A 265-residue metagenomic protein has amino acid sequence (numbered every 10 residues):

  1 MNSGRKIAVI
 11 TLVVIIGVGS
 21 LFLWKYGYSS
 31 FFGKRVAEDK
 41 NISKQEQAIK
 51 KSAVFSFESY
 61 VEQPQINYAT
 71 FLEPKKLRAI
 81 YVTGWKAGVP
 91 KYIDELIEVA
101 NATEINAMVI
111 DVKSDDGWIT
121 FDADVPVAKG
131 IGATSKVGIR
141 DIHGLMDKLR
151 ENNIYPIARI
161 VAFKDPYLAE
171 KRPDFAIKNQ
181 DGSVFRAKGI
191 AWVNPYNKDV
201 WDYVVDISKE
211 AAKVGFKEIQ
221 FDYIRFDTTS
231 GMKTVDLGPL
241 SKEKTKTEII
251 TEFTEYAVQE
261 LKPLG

Functional and structural regions predicted by a protein language model:
M1-I15, L21-G27: N-terminal Sec-pathway targeting helices
S29-K75: N-terminal, intrinsically disordered, polar/charged segments of Gram-positive cell-envelope systems that serve as
Y68-I80, W85-A87, F163-E210: Active-site-adjacent "subsite" loops/lids of carbohydrate-active enzymes
K86-A102, G130-N153, T245-E252: Aromatic- and glycine-enriched glycan-recognition loops and surfaces that form the carbohydrate-binding subsites
G88, R186-G265: Polysaccharide-binding and catalytic clefts of secreted carbohydrate-active enzymes
Y92-W118, A212-I219: Catalytic domains of carbohydrate-active enzymes, especially glycoside hydrolases
A107-V109, G138-F185, Q220: Glycine-rich, aromatic-flanked loop segments that form ligand/cofactor-binding clefts across common enzyme folds
T120-I131, D165-R186, D227-S241: Aromatic- and acidic-residue-enriched segments that line the glycan-binding/catalytic groove of carbohydrate-active
